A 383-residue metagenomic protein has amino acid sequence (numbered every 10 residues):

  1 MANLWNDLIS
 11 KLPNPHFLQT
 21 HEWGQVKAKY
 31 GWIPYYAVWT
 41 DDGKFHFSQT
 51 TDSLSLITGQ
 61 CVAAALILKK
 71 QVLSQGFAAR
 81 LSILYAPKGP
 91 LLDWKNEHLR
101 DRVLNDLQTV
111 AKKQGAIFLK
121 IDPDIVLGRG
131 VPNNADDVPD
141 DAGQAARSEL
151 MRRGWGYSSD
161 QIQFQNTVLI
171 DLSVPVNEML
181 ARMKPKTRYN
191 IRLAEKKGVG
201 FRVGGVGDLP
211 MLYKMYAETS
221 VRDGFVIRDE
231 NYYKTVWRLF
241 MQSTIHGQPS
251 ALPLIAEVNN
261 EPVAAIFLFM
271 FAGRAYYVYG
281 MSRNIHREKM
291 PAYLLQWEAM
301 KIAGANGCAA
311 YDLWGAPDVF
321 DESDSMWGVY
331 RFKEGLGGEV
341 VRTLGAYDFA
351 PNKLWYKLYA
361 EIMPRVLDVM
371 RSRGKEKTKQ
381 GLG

Functional and structural regions predicted by a protein language model:
M1-F45, A63-G76, P123-N134, D141 (+1 more regions): A conserved beta-strand-loop-helix scaffold within acyl/acetyltransferase catalytic domains
V26, V126, N133-N134, V138-P139 (+3 more regions): Active-site/acyl-donor-binding loops of N-acyltransferases
Q49-G59, G247: Short Gly/Ser/Thr- and charged-rich N-terminal loops/segments that act as flexible capping/hinge elements
T58, L73-I83: Conserved acyl-donor/pantetheine-binding loop and adjacent beta-alpha core of acyl/acetyltransferases and related
L81-W94, F118-K120: Glycine-/proline-rich flexible loop or hinge segments
P87-K95, A135-D136, H286-R287, P291: The substrate-binding groove and active-site-proximal loops of carbohydrate-active enzymes, especially glycoside
N105-D106, V236-L358: Aromatic (often tryptophan-rich) hydrophobic motifs at membrane interfaces
K112-G130, G304-G315: Conserved GNAT acetyl-CoA-binding A-motif
